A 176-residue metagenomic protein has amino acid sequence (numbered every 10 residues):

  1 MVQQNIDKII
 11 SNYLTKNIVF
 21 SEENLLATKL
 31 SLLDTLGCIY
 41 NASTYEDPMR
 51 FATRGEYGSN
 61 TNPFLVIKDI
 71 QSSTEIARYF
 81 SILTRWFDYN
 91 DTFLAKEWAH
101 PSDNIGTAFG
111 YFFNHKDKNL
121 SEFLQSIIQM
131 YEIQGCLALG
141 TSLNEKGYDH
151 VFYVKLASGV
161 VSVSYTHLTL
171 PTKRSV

Functional and structural regions predicted by a protein language model:
M1-L168, K173: N-terminal core-entry segment
